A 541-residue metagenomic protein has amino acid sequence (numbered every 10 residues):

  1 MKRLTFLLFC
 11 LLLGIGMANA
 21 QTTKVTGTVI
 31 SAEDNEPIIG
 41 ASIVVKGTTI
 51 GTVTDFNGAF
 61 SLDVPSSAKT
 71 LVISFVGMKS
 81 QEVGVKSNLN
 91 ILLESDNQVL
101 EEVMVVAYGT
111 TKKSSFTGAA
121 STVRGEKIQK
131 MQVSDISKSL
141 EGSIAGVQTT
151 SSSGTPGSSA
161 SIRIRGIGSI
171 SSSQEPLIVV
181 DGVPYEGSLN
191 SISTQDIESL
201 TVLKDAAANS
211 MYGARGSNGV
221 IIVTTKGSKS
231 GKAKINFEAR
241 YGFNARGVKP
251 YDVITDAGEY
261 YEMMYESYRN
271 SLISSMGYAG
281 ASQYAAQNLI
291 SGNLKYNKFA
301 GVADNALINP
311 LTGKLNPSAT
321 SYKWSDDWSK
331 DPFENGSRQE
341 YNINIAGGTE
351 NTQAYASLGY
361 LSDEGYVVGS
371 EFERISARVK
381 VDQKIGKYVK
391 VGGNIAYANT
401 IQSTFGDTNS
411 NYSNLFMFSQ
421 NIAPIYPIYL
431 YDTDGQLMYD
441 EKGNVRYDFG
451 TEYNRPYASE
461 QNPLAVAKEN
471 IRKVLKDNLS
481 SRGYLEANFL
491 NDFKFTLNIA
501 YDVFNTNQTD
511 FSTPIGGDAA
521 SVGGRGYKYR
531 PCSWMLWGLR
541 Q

Functional and structural regions predicted by a protein language model:
M1-R378, Q383-A398, Y412, L464 (+2 more regions): Short, small/polar-rich motifs associated with maturation and membrane association, primarily at protein termini
L8-F9, P37, S61, G187 (+4 more regions): A ubiquitous, low-specificity "background" feature that marks scattered single residues across proteins without
G109, G450-E452, D502-V503: Short glycine-enriched loops at secondary-structure junctions
N218, N462, L539-Q541: Asparagine-centered polar/low-complexity signal
I235, Y453-N454, S512-G516: Short, flexible, mixed-charge acidic loops at enzyme active sites
G313, T320, A398, T404-N478 (+1 more regions): Acidic/polar loop-and-plug regions of large Gram-negative outer-membrane beta-barrel proteins
K314, G365-S376, D382-K384, N394-N409 (+1 more regions): Small-side-chain secondary-structure face that scaffolds active or pore-lining regions
